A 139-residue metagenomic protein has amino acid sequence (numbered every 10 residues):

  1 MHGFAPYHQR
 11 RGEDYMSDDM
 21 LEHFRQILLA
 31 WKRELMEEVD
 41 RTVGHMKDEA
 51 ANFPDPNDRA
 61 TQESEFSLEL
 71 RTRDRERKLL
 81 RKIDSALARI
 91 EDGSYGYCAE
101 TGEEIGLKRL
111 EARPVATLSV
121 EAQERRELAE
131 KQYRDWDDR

Functional and structural regions predicted by a protein language model:
M1-D92, A129-R139: Interaction interfaces in information-processing and related assembly proteins
H23, E100, P114: Amphipathic alpha-helical recognition patches that constitute DNA-binding helices
L28, G102, Q123: Cys/His-coordinated zinc-binding microdomains
R77, Y95, A116: Residues immediately within or flanking Cys/His clusters that coordinate Zn2+ in small zinc-binding modules
C98-T101, S119: Short cysteine-rich clusters marking metal-coordination/redox-active sites
I105-G106, E127: Short functional micro-motifs and their immediate structural scaffolds
K108-A112: Short Cys/His-rich "knuckle" micro-motifs
A116-Q123: Cysteine-rich micro-motifs
